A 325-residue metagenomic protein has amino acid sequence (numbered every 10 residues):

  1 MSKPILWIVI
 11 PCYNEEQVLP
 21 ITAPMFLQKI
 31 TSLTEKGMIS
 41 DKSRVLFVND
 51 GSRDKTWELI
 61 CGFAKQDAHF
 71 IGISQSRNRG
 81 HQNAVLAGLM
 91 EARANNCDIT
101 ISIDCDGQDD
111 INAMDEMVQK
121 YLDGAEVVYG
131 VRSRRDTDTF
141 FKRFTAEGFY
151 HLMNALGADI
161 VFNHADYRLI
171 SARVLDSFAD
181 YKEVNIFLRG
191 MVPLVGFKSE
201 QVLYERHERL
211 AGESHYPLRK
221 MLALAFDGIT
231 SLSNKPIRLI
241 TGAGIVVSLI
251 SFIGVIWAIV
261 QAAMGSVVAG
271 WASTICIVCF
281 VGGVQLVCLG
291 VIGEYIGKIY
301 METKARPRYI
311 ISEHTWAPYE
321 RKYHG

Functional and structural regions predicted by a protein language model:
M1-T139, H324: Structured catalytic core of nucleotide-sugar glycosyltransferases
S2-I5, F187-G325: Hydrophobic helical membrane-anchoring modules
Q28, S32, G62, Q66 (+8 more regions): Conserved amphipathic alpha-helical interaction elements at protein-protein interfaces in regulatory, energy-coupling
D54, R168-S171, G244, G283: Residue-level detector of functionally special positions within alpha-helical transmembrane segments of multi-pass
I71-I73, V161, E200: Structural signal for short hydrophobic segments within the conserved structured cores of catalytic domains across
Q75-E91, I99, Q108-M191, H207-F226: Acceptor/aglycone-binding surface of glycosyltransferases and processive sugar-polymer synthases
